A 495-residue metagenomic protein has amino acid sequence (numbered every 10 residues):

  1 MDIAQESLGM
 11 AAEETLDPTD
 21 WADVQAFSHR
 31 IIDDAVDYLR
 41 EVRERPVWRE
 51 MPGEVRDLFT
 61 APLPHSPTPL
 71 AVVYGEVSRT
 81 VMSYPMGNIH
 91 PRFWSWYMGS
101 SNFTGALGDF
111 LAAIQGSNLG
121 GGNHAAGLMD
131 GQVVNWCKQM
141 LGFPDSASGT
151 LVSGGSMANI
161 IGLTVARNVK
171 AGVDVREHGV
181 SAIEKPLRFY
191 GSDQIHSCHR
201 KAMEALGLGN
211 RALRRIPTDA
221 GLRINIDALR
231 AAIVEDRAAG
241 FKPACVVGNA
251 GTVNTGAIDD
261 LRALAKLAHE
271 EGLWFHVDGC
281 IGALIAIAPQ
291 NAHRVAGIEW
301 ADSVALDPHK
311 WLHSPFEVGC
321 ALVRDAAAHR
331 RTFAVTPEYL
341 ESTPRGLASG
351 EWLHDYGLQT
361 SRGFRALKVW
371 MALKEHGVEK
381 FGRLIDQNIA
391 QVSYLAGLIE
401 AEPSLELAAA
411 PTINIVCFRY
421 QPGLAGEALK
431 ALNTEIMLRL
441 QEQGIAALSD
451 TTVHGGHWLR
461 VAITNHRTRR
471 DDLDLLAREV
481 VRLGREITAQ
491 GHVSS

Functional and structural regions predicted by a protein language model:
D2-I3, S7-S146, L438-A446, T468 (+1 more regions): N-terminal entrance/gating region of PLP-dependent enzymes' catalytic architecture
A125, A158-R330: Conserved PLP-enzyme active-site core in the AAT-like
C137-V165, R214-P217: Short loop-beta-helix segment that forms the pyridoxal 5′-phosphate
Q194-H196, A220-G221, G251-V253, G282 (+11 more regions): Short, glycine-/Ser/Thr-/acidic-enriched flexible segments
A296-P403: Active-site C-terminal subdomain of aminotransferase-like
E406-P411, L448-V453: Short beta-strand
L407-L440: Conserved PLP-binding catalytic core of the aspartate aminotransferase-like
V453-S495: PLP-dependent enzyme catalytic core of the Aspartate aminotransferase-like
